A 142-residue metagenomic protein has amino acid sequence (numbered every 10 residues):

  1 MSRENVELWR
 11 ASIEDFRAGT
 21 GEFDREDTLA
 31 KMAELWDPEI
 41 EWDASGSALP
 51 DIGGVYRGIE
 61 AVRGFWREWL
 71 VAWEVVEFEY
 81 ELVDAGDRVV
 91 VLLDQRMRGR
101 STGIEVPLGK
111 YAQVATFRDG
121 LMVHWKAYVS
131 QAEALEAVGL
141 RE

Functional and structural regions predicted by a protein language model:
M1-E4, R67-E142: A beta-strand edge to alpha-helix "cap/lid" segment located at domain peripheries
M1-E41: Short acidic-aromatic low-complexity motifs
W9, K31-A33, I40, G58 (+4 more regions): Hydrophobic pocket/interface hotspot
G21, D51-I52, V123: Generic anion/oxyanion-binding catalytic loop in active/binding sites
T28-D87: A solvent-exposed, acidic/Ser-Thr-rich amphipathic alpha-helical stretch
